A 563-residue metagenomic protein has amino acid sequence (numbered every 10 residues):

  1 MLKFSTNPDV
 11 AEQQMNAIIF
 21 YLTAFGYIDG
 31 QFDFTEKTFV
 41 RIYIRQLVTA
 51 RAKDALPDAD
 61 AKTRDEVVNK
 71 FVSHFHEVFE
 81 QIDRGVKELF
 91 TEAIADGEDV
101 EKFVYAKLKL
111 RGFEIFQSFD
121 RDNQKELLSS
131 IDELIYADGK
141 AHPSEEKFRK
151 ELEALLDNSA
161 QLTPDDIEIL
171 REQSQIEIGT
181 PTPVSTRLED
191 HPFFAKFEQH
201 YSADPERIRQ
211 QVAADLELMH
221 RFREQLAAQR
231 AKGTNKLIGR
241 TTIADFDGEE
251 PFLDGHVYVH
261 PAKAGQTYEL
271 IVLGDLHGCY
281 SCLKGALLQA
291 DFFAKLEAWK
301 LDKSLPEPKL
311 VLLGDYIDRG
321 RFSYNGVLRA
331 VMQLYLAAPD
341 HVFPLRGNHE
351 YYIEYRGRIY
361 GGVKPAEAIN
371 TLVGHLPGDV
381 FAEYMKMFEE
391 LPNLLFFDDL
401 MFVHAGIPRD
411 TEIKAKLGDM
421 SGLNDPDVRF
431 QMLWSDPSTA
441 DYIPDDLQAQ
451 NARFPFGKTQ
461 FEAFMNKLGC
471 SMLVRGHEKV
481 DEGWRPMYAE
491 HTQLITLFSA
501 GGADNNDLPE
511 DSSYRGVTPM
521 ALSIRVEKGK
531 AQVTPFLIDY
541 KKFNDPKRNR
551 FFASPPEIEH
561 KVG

Functional and structural regions predicted by a protein language model:
M1-E189: Small-residue-enriched hydrophobic alpha-helices in membranes
D166-G563: Feature recognizes metal-dependent phosphohydrolase scaffolds
